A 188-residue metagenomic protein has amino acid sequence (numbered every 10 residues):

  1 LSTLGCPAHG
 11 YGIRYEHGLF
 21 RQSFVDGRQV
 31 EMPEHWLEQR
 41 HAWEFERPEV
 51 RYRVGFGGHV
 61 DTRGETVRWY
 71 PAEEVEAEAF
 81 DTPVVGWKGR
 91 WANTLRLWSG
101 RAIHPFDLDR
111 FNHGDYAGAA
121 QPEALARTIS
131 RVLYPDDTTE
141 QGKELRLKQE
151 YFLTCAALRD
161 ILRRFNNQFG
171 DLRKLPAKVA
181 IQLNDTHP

Functional and structural regions predicted by a protein language model:
S2-P188: A conserved ligand/cofactor-binding region detector
